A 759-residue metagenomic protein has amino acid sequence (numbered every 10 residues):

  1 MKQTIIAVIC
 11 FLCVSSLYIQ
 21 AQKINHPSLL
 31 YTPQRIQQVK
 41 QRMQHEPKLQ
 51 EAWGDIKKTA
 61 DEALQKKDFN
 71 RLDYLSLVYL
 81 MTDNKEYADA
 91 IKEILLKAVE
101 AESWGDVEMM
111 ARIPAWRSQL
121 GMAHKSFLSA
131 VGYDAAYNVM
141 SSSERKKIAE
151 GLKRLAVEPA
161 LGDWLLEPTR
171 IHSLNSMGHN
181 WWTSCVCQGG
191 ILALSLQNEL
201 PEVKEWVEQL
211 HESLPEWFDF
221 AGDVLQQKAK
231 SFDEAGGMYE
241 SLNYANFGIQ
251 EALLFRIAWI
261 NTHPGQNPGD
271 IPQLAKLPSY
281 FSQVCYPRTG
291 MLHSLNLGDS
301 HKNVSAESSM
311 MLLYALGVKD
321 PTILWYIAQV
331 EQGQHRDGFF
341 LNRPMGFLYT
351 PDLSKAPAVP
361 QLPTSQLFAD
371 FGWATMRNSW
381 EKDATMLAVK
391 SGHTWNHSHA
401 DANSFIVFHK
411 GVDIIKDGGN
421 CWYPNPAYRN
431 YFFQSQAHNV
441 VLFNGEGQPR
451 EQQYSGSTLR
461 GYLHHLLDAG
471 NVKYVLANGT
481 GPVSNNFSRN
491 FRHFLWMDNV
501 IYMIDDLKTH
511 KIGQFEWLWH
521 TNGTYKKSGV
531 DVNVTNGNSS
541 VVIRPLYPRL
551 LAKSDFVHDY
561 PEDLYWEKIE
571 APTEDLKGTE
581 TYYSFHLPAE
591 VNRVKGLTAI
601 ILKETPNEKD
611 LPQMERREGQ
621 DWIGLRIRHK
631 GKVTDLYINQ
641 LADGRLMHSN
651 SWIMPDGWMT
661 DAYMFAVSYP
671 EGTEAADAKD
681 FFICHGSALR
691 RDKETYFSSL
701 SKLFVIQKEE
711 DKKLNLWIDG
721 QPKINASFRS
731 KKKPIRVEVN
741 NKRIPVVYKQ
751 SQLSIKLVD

Functional and structural regions predicted by a protein language model:
M1-Q22: Bacterial Sec-dependent N-terminal signal peptides
I19-A21, C421-D759: CBM-like, beta-strand-rich accessory domains located in the C-terminal region of large, secreted polysaccharide-active
H26-Q44, K48-S279: Aromatic-lined, polymer-binding surfaces characteristic of secreted/periplasmic polysaccharide-degrading enzymes
S118, M122, W182, A245-G248 (+10 more regions): Active-site-proximal structural scaffolding
W164, G178, W182, D352-L353 (+2 more regions): Flexible, surface-exposed loop/gating regions in the mature catalytic domains of secreted/periplasmic hydrolases
H172, L196, Y239, N243-I414 (+6 more regions): Carbohydrate-active enzyme catalytic cores, enriched for enzymes that act on polyanionic acidic polysaccharides
I415-N420: Catalytic Cys-His active-site segments of thiol-dependent hydrolases/isopeptidases
